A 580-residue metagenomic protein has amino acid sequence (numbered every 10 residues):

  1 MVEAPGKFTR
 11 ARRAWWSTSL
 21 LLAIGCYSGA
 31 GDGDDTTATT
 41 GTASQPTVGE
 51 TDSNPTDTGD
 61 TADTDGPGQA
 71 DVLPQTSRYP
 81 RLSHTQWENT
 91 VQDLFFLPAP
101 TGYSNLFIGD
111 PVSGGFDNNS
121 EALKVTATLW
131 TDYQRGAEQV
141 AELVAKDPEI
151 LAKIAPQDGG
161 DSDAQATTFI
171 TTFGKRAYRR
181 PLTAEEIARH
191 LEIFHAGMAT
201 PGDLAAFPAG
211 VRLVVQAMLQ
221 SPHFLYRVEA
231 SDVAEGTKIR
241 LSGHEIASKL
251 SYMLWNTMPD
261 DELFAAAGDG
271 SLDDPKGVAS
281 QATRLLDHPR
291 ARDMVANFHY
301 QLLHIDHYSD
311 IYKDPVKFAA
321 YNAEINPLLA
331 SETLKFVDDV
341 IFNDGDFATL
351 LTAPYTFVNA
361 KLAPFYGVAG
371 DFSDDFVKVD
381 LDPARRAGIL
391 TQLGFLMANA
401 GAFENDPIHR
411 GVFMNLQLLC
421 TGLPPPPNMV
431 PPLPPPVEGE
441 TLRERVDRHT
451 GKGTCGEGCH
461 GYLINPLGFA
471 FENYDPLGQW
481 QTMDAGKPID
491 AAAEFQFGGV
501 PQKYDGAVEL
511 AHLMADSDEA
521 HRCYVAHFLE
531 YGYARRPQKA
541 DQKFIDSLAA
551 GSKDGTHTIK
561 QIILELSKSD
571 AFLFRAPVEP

Functional and structural regions predicted by a protein language model:
M1-G25: Sec-dependent bacterial lipoprotein signal peptides
E3, I24-P74: Ser/Thr-rich, Pro/Gly/Ala-heavy low-complexity intrinsically disordered linkers and tails of secreted extracellular
S19-L22, G31, T171: Active-site nucleophile-His-acid catalytic modules used for acyl/amide transfer and hydrolysis across diverse enzymes
A70-V72, L82, Q92-G458, Y462-E530 (+3 more regions): Active-site substrate-binding loop specific to GH73 endo-beta-N-acetylglucosaminidase modules in bacterial autolysins
S77-R78: Acyl-group handling in specialized metabolite and lipid biosynthesis
R535-R536: Axial heme c-ligation environment in periplasmic c-type cytochrome domains
